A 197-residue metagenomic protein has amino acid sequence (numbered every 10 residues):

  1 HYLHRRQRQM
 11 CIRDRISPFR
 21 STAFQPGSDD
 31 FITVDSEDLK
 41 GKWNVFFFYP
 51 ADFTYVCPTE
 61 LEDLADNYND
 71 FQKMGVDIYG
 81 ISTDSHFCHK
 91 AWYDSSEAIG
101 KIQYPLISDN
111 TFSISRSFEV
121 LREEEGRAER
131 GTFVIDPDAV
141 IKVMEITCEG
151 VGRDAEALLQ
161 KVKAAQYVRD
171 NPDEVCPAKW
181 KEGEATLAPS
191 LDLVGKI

Functional and structural regions predicted by a protein language model:
H1-I12: Single conserved hydrophobic/aromatic residue that forms the stacking wall/gate of nucleotide- or nucleobase-binding
R5, F24-P26, I135-D136: Short, acidic, Ser/Thr-enriched surface-loop or helix-capping motifs
S17, W43-V45, E129-G131: Short loop/turn microsegments at loop-to-beta-strand junctions
R20-N44: A short beta-strand-turn-helix
D35-L64, L158: Short active-site neighborhood of thiol/selenol oxidoreductases, capturing the structured segment around
D52, T59-I81, S96-E97: Conserved helix-turn-beta segment immediately C-terminal to the redox Cys motif in thioredoxin-like folds
Y79, K90-E129: Short, internal strand/loop/helix patches that form the active-site neighborhood or redox-interaction surface
A128-I197: Thiol-/selenol-based redox modules, centered on thioredoxin-like and closely related oxidoreductase domains
